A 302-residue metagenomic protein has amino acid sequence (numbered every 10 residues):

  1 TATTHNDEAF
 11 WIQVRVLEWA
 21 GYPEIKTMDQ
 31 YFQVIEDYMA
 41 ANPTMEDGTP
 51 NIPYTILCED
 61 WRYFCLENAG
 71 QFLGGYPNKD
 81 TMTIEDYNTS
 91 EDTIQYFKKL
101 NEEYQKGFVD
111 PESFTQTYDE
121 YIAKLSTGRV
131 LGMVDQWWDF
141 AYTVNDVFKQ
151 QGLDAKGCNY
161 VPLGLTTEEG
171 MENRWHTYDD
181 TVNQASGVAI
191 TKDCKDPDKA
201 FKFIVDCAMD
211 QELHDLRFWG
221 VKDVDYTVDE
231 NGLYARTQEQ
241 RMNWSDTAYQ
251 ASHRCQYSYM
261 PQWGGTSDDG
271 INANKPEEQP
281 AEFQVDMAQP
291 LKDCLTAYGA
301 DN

Functional and structural regions predicted by a protein language model:
T1-W61, N78-M133, V188-K202, D206-N231: Helix-loop-helix "hinge/cap" segment bordering the ligand-binding cleft or interdomain interface
P23, G74-E91, D154, E168-T177 (+1 more regions): Short, solvent-exposed loop/beta-turn-alpha elements that line the ligand-binding surface or hinge of extracytoplasmic
C65-G74, F97: Well-ordered mid-protein domain cores that form the structural environment of catalytic cofactors
D135-D139: Beta->alpha turn/N-cap motifs
T143-W175: Ligand-binding "clamshell"
T177-T181, C194: Short helix-capping and inter-helix turn/linker motifs at the boundaries of alpha-helical repeat units
N183-A185: Glycine-rich, aromatic-bearing surface loops/beta-hairpins
V205-N302: Conserved small-residue motifs centered on glycine
